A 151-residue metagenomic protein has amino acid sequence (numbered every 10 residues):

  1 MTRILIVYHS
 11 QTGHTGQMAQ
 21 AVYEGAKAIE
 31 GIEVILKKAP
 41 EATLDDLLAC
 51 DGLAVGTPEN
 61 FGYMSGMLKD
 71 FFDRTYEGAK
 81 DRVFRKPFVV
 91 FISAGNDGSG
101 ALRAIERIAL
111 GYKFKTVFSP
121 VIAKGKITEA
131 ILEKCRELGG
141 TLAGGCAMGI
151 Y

Functional and structural regions predicted by a protein language model:
T2-A26: N-terminal beta1-alpha1 ligand-phosphate binding loop
R3, E33, P87: Residues at the starts of beta-strands that form the adenosine-phosphate
V7-H9, K37, F91: Short hydrophobic segments within beta-strands
M18, M67, A101, I131-K134: Residues at alpha-helix caps and immediate loop-helix transition turns in enzyme cores, especially N- and C-cap
A19-I32, L110-K115: Short helix-loop-beta junction
A21, D70, A104, K134-E137 (+1 more regions): Alpha-helical elements of Rossmann-like donor-binding domains used by nucleotide-donor carbohydrate transfer enzymes
I29, T43, K115-Y151: Glycine-rich phosphate/pyrophosphate-binding loop and the adjoining helix
A39-F118: Helix-loop-strand module that forms the ligand-binding subsite of alpha/beta enzymes
